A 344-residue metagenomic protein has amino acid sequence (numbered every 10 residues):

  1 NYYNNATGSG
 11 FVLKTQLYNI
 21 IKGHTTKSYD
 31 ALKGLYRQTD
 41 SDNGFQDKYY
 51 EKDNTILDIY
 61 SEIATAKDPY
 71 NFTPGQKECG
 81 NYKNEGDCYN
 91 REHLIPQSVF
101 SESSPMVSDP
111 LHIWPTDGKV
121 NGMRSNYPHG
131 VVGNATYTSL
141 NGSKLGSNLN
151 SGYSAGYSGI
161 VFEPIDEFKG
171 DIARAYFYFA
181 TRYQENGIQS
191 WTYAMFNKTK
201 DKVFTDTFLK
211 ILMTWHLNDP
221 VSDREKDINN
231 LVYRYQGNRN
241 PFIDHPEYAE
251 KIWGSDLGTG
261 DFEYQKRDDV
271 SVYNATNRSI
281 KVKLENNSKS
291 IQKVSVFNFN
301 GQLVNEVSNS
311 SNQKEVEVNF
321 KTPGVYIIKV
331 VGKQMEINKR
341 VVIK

Functional and structural regions predicted by a protein language model:
N1, W253-D268: Low-complexity, Pro/Thr/Ser/Gly/Ala-rich linker/spacer regions in secreted, extracellular modular proteins
N1-A66: N-terminal module-boundary/linker segments of secreted carbohydrate-active enzymes
N54-I56, I63-C88: Short, His- and charge-rich active-site/binding loops that engage polyanionic ligands
I59, F242, T259: Short clusters of hydrophobic/aromatic residues that line enzyme substrate/ligand-binding pockets
F72-G75, M106, K283: Short, polar loop/linker segments at the starts of domains and inter-domain junctions
C79-N90, Q97-D256: Domain-level detector of nuclease and nuclease-like folds in predominantly extracellular/periplasmic contexts
F262-K344: C-terminal outer-membrane/trafficking sorting elements
